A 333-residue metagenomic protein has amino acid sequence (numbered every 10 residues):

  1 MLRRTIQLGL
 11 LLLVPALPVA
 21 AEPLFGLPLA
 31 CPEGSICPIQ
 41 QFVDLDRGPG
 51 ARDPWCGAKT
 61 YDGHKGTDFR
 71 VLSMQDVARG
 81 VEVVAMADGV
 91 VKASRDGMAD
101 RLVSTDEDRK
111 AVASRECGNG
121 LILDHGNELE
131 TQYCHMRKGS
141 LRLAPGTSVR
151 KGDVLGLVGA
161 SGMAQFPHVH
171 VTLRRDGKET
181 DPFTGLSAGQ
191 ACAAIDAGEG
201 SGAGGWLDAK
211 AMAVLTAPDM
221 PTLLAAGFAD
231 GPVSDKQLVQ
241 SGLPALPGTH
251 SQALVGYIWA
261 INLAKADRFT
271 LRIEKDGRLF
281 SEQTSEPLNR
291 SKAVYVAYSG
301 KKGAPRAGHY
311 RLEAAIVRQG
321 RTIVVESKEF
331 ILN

Functional and structural regions predicted by a protein language model:
V19-G118, K151, I195-A253, N262: Surface-exposed, glycine-biased beta-strand/turn segments
F69, R109-D124, L129, M136 (+1 more regions): Conserved, short, structured surface segments that act as functional micro-motifs
L271-K275, I316: Conserved aromatic beta-strand anchor motif in extracellular beta-sandwich/beta-rich domains
F280-R290: Solvent-exposed serine/threonine-rich low-complexity stretches and specific carbohydrate-binding patches
N289-K301: Aromatic sugar-binding surface patches on proteins that engage polysaccharides or sugar-phosphate polymers
G303-A307: Surface-exposed, short loops/turns at beta-strand junctions within beta-sandwich domains
G308-V317: A short tyrosine-centered beta-strand micro-motif
V317-V325: Short acidic/polar inter-strand loop motif in beta-rich domains
